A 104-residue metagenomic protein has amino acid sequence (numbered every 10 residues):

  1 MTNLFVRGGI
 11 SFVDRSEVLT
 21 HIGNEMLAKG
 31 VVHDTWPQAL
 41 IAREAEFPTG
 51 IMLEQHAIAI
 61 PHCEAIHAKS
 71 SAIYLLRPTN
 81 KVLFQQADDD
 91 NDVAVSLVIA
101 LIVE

Functional and structural regions predicted by a protein language model:
M1-E104: Cytosolic covalent-transfer regions centered on His/Cys nucleophiles that carry phosphoryl or persulfide groups
